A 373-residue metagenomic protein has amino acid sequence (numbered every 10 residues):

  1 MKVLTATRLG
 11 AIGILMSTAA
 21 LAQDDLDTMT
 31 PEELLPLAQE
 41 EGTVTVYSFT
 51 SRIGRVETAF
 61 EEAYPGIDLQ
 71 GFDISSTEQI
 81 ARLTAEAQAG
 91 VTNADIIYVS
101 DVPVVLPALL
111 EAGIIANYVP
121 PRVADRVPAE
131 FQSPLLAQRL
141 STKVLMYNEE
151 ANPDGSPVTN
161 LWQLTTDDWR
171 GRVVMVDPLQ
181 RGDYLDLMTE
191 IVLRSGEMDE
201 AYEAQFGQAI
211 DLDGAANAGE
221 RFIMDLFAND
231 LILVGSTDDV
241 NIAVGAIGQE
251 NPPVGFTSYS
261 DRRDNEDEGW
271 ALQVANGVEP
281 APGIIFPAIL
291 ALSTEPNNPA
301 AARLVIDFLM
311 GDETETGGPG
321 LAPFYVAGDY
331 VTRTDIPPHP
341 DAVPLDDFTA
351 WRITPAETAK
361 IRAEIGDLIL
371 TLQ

Functional and structural regions predicted by a protein language model:
S17-A19: N-terminal signal peptide c-region/cleavage motif recognized by signal peptidases
D27, L345-Q373: Conserved C-terminal helix/tail region of periplasmic/extracytoplasmic solute-binding proteins
T28-Q39, F49-D68, E266, P323: Short, polar/charged alpha-helical segment
Y47-T58, Q70-T84, T92-G245: Extracytoplasmic ligand-binding site segments that recognize negatively charged/polar headgroups
P103-A108, E250-Q273: A ligand-binding cleft/hinge motif common to bilobed small-molecule-binding domains
D125-P128, L140-K143, I223-L226, E268-T294: Periplasmic-binding protein-like
G283-T354: Mature extracytoplasmic/periplasmic domains
